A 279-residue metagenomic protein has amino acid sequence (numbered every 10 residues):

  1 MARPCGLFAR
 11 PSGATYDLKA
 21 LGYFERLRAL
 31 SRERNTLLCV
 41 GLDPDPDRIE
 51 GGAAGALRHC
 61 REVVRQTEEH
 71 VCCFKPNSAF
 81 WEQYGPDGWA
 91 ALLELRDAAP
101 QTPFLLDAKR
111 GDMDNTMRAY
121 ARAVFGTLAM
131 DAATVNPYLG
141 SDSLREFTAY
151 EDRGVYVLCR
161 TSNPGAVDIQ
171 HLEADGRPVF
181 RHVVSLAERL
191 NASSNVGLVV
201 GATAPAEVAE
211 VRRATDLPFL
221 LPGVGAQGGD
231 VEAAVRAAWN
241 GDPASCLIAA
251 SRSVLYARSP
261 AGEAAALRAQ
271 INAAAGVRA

Functional and structural regions predicted by a protein language model:
Y16-P103, D175, L186, G262-A275 (+1 more regions): Conserved N-terminal beta1-alpha1 strand-loop-helix module at the mouth
S31-E33, V64-H70, L93-A99, E146-E151 (+2 more regions): Acidic (Asp/Glu)-rich catalytic clusters
R34-L38, H70-C72, P100-P103, D131 (+4 more regions): Short, well-ordered coil/turn segments that N-cap beta-strands
V40, F74, D107, A133 (+2 more regions): Conserved, mostly hydrophobic/aromatic
D45-P46, D112-V199: Conserved anion-binding
Q83-E94, M113-M117, Y138-E151, T203-V211 (+1 more regions): Active-site-adjacent beta->alpha loops and helix N-cap segments on the catalytic face of soluble alpha/beta enzymes
L198, A202-A249: A C-terminal functional module that forms or caps the active site or interfaces directly with catalytic machinery
